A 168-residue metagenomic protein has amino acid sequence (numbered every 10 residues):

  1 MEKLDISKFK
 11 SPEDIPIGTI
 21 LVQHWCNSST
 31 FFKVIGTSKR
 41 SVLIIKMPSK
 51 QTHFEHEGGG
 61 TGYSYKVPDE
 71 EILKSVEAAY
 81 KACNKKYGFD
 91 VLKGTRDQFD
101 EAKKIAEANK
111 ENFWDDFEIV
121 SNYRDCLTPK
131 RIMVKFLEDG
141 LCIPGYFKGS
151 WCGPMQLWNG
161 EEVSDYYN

Functional and structural regions predicted by a protein language model:
M1-I15: Mixed-charge, Lys/Arg-rich low-complexity intrinsically disordered regions
P16-W25: Tryptophan-anchored aromatic micro-motifs
Q23, L43-K46, P144: Short hydrophobic/aromatic-rich beta-strand segments that constitute the beta-sheet cores of beta-sandwich/beta-barrel
H24-N27, M47-S49, L137-E138: Short, flexible beta-strand-to-coil junctions
H24-S29, Y166-N168: His-enriched metal-coordination microenvironments in redox/metal-binding proteins
T30-T37: Short beta-strand-centered aromatic/proline hotspots
K39-H53: Basic/aromatic-rich interaction segments and small domains that mediate binding to polyanionic partners
Q51-N168: Intrinsically disordered, low-complexity, charged/polar segments
